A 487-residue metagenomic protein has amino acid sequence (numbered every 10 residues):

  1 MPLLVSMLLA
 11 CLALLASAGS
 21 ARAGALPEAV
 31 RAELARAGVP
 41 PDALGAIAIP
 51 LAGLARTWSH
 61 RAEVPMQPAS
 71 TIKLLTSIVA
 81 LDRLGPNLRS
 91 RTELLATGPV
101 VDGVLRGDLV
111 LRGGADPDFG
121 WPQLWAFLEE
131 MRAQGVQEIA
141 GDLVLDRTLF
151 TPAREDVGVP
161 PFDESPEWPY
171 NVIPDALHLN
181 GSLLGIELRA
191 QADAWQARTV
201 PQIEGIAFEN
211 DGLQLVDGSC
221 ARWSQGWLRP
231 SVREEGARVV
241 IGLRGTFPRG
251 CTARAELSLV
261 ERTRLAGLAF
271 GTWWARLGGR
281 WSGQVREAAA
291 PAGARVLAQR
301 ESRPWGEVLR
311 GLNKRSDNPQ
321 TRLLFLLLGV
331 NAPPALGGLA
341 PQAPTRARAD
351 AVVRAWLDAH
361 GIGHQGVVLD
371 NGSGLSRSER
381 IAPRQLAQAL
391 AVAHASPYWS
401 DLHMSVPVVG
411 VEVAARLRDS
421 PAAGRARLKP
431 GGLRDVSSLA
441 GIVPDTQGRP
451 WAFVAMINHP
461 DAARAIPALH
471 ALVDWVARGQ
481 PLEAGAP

Functional and structural regions predicted by a protein language model:
V5-A16: Bacterial N-terminal signal peptides
A21-A52, W58-P65, W125, E129-Q134: Beta-lactamase-like hydrolase cores
G24-L34, D82-H364, A471, R478-P481 (+1 more regions): Conserved serine DD-peptidase/penicillin-binding transpeptidase domain and beta-lactam-recognizing active-site
A46-I49, T92-L94, A440: Short beta-strand scaffold segments in enzyme catalytic cores
L54, T71-A80, L143, L177 (+6 more regions): Residue-level preference for non-acidic, small/hydrophobic
T57-S59, G120, R315, F325-P487: Small-residue-rich helix-loop
S59-V79, R83: Short active-site loop at a secondary-structure junction that contains or immediately precedes the catalytic residue(s)
T71, P304-W305, A382: Short, structural beta-strand-to-alpha-helix junction motif
